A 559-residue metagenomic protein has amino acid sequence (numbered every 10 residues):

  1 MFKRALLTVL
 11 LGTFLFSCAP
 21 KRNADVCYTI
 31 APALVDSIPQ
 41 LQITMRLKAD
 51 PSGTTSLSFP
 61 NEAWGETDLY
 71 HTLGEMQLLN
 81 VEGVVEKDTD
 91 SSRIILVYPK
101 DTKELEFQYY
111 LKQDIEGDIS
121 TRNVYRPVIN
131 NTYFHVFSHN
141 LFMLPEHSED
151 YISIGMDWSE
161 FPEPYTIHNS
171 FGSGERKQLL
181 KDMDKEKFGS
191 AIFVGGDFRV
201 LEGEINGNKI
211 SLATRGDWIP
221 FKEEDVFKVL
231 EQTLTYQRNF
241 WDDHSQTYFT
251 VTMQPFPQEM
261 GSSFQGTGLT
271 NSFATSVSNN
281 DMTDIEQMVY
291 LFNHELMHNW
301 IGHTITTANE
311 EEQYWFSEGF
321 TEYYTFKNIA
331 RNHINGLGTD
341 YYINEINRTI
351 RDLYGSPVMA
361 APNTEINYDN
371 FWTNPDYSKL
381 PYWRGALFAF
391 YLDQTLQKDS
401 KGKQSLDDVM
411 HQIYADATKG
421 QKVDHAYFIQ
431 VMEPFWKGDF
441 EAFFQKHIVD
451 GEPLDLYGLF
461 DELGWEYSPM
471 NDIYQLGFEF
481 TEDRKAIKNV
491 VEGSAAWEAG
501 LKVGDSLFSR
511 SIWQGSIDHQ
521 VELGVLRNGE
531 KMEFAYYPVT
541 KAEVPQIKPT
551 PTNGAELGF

Functional and structural regions predicted by a protein language model:
R4-F14: Sec-dependent N-terminal signal peptides
T13-D25: Bacterial Sec-dependent signal peptides at the C-terminal "C-region" and cleavage site
P39-T55, M76, M156, L230 (+1 more regions): Short, well-ordered beta-strand segments enriched in hydrophobic/aromatic residues
R46, G53-G74: Surface-exposed, glycine/proline- and aromatic-rich loop segments on solvent-exposed faces across compartments
L69-Q232, F240-Q246, I285, V289: Non-catalytic architectural context of zinc metalloproteases
R199-Q313: Juxtacatalytic substrate-recognition/specificity segment
N309-A386, D399: Acidic/His/Gly-enriched intrinsically disordered linker/tail segments that often contain short helix/coil "MoRF-like"
K419-F559: Beta/coil-rich, acidic/histidine-enriched accessory regions frequently appended to metallopeptidases
